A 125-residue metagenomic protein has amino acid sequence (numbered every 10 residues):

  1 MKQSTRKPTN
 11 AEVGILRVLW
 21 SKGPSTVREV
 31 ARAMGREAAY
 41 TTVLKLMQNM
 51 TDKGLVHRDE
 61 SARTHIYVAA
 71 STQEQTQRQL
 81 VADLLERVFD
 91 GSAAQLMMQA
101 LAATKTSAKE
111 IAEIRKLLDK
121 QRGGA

Functional and structural regions predicted by a protein language model:
M1-L16, Q73-Q75, G124: Short alpha-helical segments that sit at the start of domains
P8-A11, S61-L80: Short, cationic-aromatic polyanion-contact patches
V18-T26: Short capping segments at the starts of secondary-structure elements
S25-M34: Short acidic, hydrophobic short linear motifs in intrinsically disordered regions
L44-Q48: Short, hydrophobic-biased segments on the C-terminal half of alpha helices that form "recognition helices"
G54: Glycine-centered, phosphate/nucleic-acid-interacting loop/turn motifs that mediate DNA/RNA or nucleotide
R58: Short beta-strand "wing" residues that participate in macromolecule-binding interfaces
L80-G123: Amphipathic alpha-helical dimerization/coiled-coil segments that flank or bridge DNA-binding/regulatory modules
